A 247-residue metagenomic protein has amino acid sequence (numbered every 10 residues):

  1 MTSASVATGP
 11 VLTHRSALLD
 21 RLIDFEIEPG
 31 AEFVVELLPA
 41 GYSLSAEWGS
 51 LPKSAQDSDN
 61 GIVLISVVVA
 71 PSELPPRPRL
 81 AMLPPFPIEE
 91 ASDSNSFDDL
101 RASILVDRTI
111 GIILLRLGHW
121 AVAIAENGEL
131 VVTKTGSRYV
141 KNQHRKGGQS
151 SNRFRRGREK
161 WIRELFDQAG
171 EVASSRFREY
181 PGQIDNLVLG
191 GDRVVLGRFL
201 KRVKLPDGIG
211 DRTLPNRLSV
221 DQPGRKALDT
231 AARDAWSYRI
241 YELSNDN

Functional and structural regions predicted by a protein language model:
M1-N247: Terminal alpha-helical anchor/extension segments at protein ends
